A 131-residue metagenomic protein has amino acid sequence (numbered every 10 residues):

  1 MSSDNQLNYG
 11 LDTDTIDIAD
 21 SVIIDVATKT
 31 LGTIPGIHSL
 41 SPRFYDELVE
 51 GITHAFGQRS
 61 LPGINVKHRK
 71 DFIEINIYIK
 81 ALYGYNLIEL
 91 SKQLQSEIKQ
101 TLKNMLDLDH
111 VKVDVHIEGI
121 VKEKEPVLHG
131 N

Functional and structural regions predicted by a protein language model:
M1-L11, V121-N131: Short, charged, intrinsically disordered terminal tails
S2-S3, I16, V22-V26, T30-P35: Alpha-helical assembly-interface signal, strongest on the long, hydrophobic N-terminal helix that forms
L7-G10, I75-A81: Short, hydrophobic beta-strand segments
G10-T13, D17-S21, S60, K70: Elongated extramembrane "stalk/tether" segments
L31-L40, L108: Short acidic amphipathic segments
L40, F44-I79, E118-K122: Short edge beta-strands and adjacent turn/loop segments
L87-L106: Short, non-transmembrane amphipathic alpha-helical segments
N104-I120: A short amphipathic beta-strand at an alpha->beta junction
